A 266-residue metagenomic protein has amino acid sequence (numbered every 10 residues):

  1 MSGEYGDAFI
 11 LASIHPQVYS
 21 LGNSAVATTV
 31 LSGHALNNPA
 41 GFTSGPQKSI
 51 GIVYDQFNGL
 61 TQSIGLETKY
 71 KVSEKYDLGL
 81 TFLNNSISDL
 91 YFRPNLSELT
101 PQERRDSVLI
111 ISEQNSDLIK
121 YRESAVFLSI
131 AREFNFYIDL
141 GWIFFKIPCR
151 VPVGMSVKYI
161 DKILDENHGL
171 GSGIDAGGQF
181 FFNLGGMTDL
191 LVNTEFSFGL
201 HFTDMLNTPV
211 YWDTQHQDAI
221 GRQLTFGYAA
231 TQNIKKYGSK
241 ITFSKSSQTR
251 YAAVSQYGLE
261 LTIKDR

Functional and structural regions predicted by a protein language model:
M1-R266: Subset of outer-membrane beta-barrel
